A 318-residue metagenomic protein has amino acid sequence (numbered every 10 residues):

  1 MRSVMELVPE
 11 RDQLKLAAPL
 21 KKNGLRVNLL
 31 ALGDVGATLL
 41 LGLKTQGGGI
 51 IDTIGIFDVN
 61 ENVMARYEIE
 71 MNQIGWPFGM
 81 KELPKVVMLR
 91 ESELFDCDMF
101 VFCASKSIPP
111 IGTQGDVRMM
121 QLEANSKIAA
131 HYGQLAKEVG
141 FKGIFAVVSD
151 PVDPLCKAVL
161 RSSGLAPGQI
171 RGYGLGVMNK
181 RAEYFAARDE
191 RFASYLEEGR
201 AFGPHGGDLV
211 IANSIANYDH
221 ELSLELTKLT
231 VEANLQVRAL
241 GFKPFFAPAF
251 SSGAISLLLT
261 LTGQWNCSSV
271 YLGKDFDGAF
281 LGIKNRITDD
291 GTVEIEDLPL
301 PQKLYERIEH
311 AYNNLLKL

Functional and structural regions predicted by a protein language model:
M1-R26: Glycine/serine-rich phosphate-binding loop and adjoining beta1-alpha1 elements at the start of nucleotide-handling
R2-P9, T53, F57-C97: Conserved N-terminal Rossmann-fold NAD(P) cofactor-binding segment
L32-G33: Glycine-rich Rossmann-fold phosphate-binding loop(s) that bind the pyrophosphate of adenine dinucleotide cofactors
G36-A37: N-terminal Rossmann-fold NAD(P) dinucleotide-binding loop
L43: Aromatic pocket-lining residues of Rossmann-like dinucleotide-binding sites
M80-K142: Rossmann-like NAD(P)-binding element
V147-Y218: Rossmann-fold dinucleotide-binding core
R191-L318: Long, compositionally biased stretches enriched for glycine and/or charged residues
